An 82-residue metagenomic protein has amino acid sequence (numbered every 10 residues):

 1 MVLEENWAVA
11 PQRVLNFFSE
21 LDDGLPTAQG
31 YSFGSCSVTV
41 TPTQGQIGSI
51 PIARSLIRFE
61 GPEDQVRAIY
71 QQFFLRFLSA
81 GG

Functional and structural regions predicted by a protein language model:
M1, G34-C36, A53-S55: A generic structural signal for short beta-strands and their flanking turns/coil linkers
M1-P26: Short Lys/Arg-enriched alpha/beta "domain-start" segment
W7-V9, Q44, G61-Q65: Beta-strand elements of well-folded, non-transmembrane domains
L15-N16, Y31, Q71: Short non-domain terminal segments
F17-L21, T41, L78: Extracellular/lumenal and peripheral-membrane lipid-interaction modules
E20-V38: Surface-exposed, low-hydrophobicity interaction/linker segments
S32-I50: A short, structured beta-strand/loop element
I52-A80: C-terminal structural segments of small proteins and small subunits
